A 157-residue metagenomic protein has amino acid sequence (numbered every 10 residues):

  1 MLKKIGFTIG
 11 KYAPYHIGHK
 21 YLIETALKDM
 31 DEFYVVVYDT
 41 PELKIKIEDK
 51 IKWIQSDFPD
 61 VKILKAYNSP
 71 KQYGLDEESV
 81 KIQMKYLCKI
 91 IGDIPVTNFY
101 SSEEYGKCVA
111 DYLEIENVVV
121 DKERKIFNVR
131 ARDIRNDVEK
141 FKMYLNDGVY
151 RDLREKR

Functional and structural regions predicted by a protein language model:
M1-R157: Nucleotidyltransferase catalytic core that binds NTPs
